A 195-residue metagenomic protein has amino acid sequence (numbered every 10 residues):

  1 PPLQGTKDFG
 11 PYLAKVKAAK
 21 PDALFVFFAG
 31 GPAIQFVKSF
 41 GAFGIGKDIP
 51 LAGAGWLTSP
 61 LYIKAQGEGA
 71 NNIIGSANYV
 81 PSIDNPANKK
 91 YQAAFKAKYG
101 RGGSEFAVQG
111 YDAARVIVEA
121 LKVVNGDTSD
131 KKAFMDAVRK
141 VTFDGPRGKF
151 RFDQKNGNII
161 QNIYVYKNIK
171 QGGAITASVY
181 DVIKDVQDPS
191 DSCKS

Functional and structural regions predicted by a protein language model:
P1-F43, P81-K90: Extracellular/periplasmic Venus flytrap/periplasmic-binding protein
K17-A19, G44-K47, Q66-G69, T128-S129 (+1 more regions): Extracellular/periplasmic catalytic domains that process cell-envelope and extracellular macromolecules
I34, Y111-R115, K132, I159: A structural signal for well-ordered alpha-helical segments within the folded catalytic domains of diverse enzymes
V37-Y111, K122-N125, S178-S195: Extracellular/periplasmic periplasmic-binding protein-like sensory domains
S104-A113, F134, R147-D153: Short catalytic/ligand-gating loop segments at beta-alpha or beta-beta junctions within enzyme catalytic domains
K122-D136: Short, charged, surface-exposed loops that flank catalytic or proteolytic processing sites
R139-S195: Solvent-exposed, acidic/polar segments of extracytosolic/periplasmic ligand-binding ectodomains
